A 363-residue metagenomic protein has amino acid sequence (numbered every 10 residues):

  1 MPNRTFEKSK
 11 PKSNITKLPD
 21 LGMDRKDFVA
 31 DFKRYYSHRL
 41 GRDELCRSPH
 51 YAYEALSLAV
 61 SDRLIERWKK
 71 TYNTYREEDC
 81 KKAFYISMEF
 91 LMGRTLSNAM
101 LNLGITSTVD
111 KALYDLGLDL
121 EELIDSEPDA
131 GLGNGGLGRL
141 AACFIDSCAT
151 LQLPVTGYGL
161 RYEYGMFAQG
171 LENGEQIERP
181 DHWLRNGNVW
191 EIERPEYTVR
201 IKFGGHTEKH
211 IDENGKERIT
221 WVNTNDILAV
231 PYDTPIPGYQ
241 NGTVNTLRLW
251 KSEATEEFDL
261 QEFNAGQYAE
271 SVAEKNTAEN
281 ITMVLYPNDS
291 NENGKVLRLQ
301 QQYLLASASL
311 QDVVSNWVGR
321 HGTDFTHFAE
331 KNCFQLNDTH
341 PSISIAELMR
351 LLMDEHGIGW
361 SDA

Functional and structural regions predicted by a protein language model:
P2-D362: A conserved ligand/cofactor-binding region detector
